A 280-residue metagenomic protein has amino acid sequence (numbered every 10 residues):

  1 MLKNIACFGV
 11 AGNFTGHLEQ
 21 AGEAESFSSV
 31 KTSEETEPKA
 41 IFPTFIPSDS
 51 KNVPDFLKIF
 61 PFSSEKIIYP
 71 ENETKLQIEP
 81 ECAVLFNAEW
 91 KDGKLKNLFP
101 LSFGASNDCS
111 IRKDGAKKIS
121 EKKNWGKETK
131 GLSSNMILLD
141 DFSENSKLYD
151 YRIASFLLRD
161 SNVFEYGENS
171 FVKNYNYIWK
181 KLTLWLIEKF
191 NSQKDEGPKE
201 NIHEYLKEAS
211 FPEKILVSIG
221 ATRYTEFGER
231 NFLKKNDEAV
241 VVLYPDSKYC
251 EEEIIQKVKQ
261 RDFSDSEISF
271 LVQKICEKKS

Functional and structural regions predicted by a protein language model:
K3-A209, N231, E253-K279: Glycine-enriched loop-and-adjacent helix/strand subsegments that border the catalytic/binding cleft of enzyme cores
T15, A221-E226, Y244-Y249: Short, charged beta-turn/beta-strand-edge "cap" motif at the junction between a beta-strand and an adjacent loop
K113, L243-Y244: Short, structured coil/loop segments at alpha-helix boundaries
K199, E213-T225: Short, structured beta-strand/loop micro-motifs enriched in basic residues and often containing a Trp
P212-K214, L233-E238: Loop/turn positions that initiate beta-strands
S218, A239-V240: Hydrophobic beta-strand signal
F227-L233: Catalytic nucleophile loop of clan PA
